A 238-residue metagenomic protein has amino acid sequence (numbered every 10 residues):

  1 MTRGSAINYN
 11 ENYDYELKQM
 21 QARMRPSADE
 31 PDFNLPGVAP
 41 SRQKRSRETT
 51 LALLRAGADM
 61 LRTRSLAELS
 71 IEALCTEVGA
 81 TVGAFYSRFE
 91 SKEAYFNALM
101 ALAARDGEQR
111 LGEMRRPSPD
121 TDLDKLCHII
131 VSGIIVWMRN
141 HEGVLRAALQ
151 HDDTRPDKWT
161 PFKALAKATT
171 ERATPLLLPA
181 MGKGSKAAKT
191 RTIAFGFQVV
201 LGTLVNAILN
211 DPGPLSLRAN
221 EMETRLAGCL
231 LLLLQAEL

Functional and structural regions predicted by a protein language model:
M1-R47, L238: N-terminal intrinsically disordered/low-complexity leader segments
R42, T49-A56: N-terminal positioning helix adjacent to the helix-turn-helix/winged-helix DNA-binding module
A52, M60-A94, A98: Helix-turn-helix
L61, F96-D106, L165, T169: Alpha-helical DNA-contacting segments of helix-turn-helix folds
A98, G112-R139, I193-G196, E223: Hydrophobic alpha-helical connector segments
A101, R105-Q109, D124-L149, L201-G202: Helical hydrophobic small-molecule/effector-binding pocket
I129, N140-E171: Short secondary-structure transition hinges
R146, Q150, W159, P179-G228 (+1 more regions): Hydrophobic/aromatic-rich alpha-helical bundle segments in the mid-to-C-terminal region
